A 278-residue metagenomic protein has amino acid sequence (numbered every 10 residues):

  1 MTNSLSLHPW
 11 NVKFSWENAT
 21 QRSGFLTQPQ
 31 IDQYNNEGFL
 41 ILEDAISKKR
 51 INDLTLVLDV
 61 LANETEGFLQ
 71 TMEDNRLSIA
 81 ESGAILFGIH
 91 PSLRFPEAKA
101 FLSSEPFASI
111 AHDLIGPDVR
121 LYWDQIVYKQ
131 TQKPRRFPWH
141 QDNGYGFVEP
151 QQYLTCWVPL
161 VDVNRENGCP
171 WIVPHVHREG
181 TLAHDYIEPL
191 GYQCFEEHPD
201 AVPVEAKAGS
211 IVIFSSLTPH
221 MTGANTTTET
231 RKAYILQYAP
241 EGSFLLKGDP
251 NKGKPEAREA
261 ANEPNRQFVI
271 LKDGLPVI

Functional and structural regions predicted by a protein language model:
T2-E37, E43-W139, Y145, A257-A261 (+1 more regions): Non-heme Fe(II)-dependent double-stranded beta-helix
T2-T20, E64, E73, Y186-I187 (+2 more regions): Non-heme Fe(II)/2-oxoglutarate
V12, V163-G223, S243, A260: Double-stranded beta-helix
Q125, Q130, Q141, V158-D162 (+1 more regions): Short, structured patches in soluble enzyme cores that scaffold and shape functional sites
R135, F147-Q152, T228-T230: A generic structural micro-feature
H140, F147-R165, E205, I213 (+1 more regions): Short, conserved beta-strand element in jelly-roll/cupin
D142-G144, Y153, M221-N225: Glycine-rich phosphate/pyrophosphate-binding beta-alpha loops
